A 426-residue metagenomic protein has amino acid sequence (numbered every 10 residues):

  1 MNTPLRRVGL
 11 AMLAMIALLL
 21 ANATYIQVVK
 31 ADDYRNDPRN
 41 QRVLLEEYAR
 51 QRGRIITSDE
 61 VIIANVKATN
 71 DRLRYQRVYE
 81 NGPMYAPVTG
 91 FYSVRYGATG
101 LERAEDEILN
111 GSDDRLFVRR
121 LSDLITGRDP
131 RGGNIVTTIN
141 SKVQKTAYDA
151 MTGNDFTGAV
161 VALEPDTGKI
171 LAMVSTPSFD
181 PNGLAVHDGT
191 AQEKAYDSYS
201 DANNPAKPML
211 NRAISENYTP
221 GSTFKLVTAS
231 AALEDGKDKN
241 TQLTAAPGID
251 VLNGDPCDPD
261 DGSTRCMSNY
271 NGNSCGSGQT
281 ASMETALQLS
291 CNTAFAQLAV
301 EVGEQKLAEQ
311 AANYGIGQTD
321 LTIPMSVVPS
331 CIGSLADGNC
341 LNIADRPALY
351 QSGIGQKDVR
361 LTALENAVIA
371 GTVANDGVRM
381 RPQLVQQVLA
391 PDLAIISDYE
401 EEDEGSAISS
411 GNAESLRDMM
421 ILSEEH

Functional and structural regions predicted by a protein language model:
M1-A159, M173-N217: Extracytoplasmic/periplasmic proteins that interact with beta-lactams or build/remodel peptidoglycan
T57-S58, A162-D166, A390: Short, acidic, Ser/Thr-enriched surface-loop or helix-capping motifs
I139, A162-L163, A299: Small/polar loops that bind or transfer phosphate-bearing groups
K145, D166, A367: Short alpha-helical basic/polar micro-motif
T157-T167, F224: Generic detector of contiguous secondary-structure segments
I170-S222, V227-E425: Beta-lactam-recognizing serine transpeptidase/beta-lactamase-like catalytic domain environment
